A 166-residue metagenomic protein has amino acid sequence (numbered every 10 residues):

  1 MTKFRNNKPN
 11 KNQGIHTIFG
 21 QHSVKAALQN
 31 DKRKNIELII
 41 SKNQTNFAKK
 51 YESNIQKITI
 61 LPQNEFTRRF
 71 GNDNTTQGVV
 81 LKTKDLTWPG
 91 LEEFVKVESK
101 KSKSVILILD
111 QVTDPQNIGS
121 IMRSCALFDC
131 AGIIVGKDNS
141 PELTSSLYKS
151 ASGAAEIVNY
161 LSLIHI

Functional and structural regions predicted by a protein language model:
M1-S99: N-terminal positively charged helical leader segments and presequences
K96-I164: RNA substrate-binding interface of SAM-dependent RNA methyltransferases
